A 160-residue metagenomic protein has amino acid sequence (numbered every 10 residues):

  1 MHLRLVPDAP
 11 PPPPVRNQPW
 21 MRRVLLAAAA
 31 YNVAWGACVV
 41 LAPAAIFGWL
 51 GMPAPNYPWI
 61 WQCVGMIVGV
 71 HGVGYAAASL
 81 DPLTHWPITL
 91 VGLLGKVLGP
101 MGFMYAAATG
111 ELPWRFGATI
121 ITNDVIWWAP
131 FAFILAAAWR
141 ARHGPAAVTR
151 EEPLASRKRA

Functional and structural regions predicted by a protein language model:
M1-Q18: Short, Lys/Arg-rich, polar N-terminal cytosolic tail immediately upstream of the first transmembrane signal-anchor
P14, G74-P87, A107-A108: Juxtamembrane helix-break-helix junctions at the cytosolic face of small multi-pass alpha-helical membrane proteins
Q18-V24, N32-W59: Membrane-helix boundary elements
A30-C38, N56-S79, V91-V97, M101: Core segments of alpha-helical transmembrane spans in multipass integral membrane proteins
W49-P58, P87-V91, L112-N123: Non-cytosolic membrane-interface motifs at loop->transmembrane helix junctions
M101-T119, A136: Membrane-helix boundary connector in multi-pass membrane proteins
I126-A147: Membrane-water interface at the C-terminal end of transmembrane alpha helices
G144-A160: Short, highly charged, low-complexity non-transmembrane loops/tails of multi-pass membrane proteins
